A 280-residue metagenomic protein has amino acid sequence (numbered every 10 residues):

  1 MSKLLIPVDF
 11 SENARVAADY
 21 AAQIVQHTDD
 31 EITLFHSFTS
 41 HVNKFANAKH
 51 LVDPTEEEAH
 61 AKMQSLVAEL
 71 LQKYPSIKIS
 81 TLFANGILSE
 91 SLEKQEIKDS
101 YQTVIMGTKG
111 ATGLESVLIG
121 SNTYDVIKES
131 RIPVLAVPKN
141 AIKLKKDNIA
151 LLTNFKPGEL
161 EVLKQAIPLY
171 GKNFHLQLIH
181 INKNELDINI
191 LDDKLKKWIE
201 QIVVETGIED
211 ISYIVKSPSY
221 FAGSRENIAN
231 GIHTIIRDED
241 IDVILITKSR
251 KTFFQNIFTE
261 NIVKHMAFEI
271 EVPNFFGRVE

Functional and structural regions predicted by a protein language model:
M1-H50, N148-I214, I241, E269-I270 (+1 more regions): Small/aliphatic-rich secondary-structure junction motif
A17, S121-T123, N261-V263: Conserved sugar-transfer catalytic core signal across GT-A, GT-B, and GT-C glycosyltransferases
L51-A61: A short acidic, glycine-rich active-site loop that binds or catalyzes chemistry on phosphate/adenosine moieties
E69-V104, I208-I244, S249-K264, V279: Structural beta-alpha unit
G107-T108, V134-K139, T247, N274-R278: Short beta-strand elements of ligand-binding domains
G113-L118, F254-F258: Glycine/threonine-rich flexible loop motifs
S121-N140: Short, structured interface segments
